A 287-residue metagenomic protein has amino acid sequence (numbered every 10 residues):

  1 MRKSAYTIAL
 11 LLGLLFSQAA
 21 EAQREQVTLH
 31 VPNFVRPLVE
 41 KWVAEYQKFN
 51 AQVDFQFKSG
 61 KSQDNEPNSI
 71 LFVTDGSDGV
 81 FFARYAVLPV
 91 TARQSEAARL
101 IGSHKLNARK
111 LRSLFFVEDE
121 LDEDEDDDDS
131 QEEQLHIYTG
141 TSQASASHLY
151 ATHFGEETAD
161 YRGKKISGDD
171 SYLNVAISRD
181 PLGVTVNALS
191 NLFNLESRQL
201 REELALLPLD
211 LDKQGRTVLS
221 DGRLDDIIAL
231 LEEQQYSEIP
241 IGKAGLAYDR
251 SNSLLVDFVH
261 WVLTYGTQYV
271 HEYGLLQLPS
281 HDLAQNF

Functional and structural regions predicted by a protein language model:
M1-A5: Positively charged n-region of N-terminal signal peptides that target proteins for export
Y6-T7, A22-R24: N-terminal intrinsically disordered, low-complexity tails enriched in polar/charged
T7-L15: Bacterial N-terminal signal peptides
F16-A22: Sec/Tat signal peptide C-region and signal peptidase I cleavage site
Q23-K48, D78-V80, Y85, V90-F287: Exported/periplasmic ABC-transporter solute-binding proteins
Q47-Q56: Signal peptide-proximal N-terminal region of secreted/periplasmic/extracellular or secretory-lumen proteins
Q56-D64, D122-D128: Short mixed-charge
K58-V80, L192-L195: Pocket-flanking alpha-helical
